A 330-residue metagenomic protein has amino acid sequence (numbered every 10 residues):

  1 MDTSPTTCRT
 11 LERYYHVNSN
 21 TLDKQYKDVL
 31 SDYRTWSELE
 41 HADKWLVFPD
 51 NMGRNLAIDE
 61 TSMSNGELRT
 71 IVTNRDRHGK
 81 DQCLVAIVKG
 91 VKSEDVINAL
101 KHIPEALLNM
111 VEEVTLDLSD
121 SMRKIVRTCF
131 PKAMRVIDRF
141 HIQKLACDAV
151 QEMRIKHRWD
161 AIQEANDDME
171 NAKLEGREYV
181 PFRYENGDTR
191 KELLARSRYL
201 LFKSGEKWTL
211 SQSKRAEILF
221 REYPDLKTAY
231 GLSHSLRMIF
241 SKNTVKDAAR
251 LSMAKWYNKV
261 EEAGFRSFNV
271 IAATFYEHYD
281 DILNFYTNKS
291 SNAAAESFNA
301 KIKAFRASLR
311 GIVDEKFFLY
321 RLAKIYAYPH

Functional and structural regions predicted by a protein language model:
M1-T6, S241: Short, amphipathic alpha-helical "recognition" segments used to contact nucleic acids or chromatin
T10-K27: Short, basic interhelical loop/turn and adjoining N-cap of the next helix at nucleic-acid- or acidic-partner-contacting
N18, V29-Y33, E40, L118 (+3 more regions): The DNA-recognition helices of helix-turn-helix-type DNA-binding domains
D23-E113, D120-I125: RNase H-like nuclease fold core
A57, T115, R135-D138: A structural signal for short, well-ordered beta-strand segments and their strand-loop junctions that often border
N65-G66, R75-D81, I97, A106-P131 (+2 more regions): Acidic/histidine-rich catalytic cores and adjacent linkers of DNA breakage/strand-transfer/modification proteins
K132-D148: Inter-helix linker motif
C147-W159: Short, surface-exposed amphipathic charged segments that create phosphate/polyanion-binding patches used for binding
